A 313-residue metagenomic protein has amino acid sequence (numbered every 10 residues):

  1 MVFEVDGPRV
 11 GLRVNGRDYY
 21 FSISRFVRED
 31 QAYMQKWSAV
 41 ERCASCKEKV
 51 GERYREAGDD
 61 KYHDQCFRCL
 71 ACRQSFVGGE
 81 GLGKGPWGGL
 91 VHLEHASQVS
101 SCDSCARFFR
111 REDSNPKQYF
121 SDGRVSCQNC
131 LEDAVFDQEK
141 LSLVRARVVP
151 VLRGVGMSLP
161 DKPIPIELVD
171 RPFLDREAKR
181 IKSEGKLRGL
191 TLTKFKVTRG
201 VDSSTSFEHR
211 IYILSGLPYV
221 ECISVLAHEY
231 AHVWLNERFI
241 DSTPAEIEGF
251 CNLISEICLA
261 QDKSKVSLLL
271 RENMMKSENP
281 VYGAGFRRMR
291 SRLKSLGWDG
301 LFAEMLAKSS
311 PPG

Functional and structural regions predicted by a protein language model:
F3-Y19, I23-V50, D59, Q65 (+1 more regions): Intrinsically disordered, low-complexity regulatory segments
A39, L141-V144, I223, A227 (+3 more regions): Hydrophobic (often cysteine-bearing) scaffold residues that line and stabilize catalytic clefts of nucleotide/cofactor
S45-K49, A57-K61, Q65, L70-R199: A metal-dependent hydrolase signature that marks the N-terminal structural subdomain at the beginning of catalytic folds
S100-D103, R107, K117, K140-L143 (+3 more regions): Pan-zinc metallopeptidase signature
S101, I181-L226, Y230-E237: Active-site scaffold of zinc-dependent metalloenzymes
D133-K140, Y212-G216, E237-D241: Second-shell loop/turn segments in exported
L152, S224-R238, E248-N252, E256: Active-site recognition of the HExxH zinc-binding catalytic motif
R238-V281: Post-HExxH zinc-binding segment in Zn-dependent metallohydrolases
